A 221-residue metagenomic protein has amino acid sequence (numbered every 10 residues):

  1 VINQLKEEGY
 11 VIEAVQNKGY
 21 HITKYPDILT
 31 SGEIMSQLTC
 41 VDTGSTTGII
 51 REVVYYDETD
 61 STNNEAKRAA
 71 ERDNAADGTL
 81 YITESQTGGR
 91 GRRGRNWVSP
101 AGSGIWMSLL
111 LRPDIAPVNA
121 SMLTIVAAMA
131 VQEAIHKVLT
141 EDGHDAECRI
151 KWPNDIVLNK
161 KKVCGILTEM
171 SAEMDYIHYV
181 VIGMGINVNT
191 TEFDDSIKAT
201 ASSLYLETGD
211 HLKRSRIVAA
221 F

Functional and structural regions predicted by a protein language model:
V1-N3, E7-E8, A116-C148, L158-F221: Long, positively charged amphipathic alpha-helical accessory segments at protein N-termini or as interdomain linkers
I2-T140: N-terminal lobe of the biotin/lipoate ligase/transferase fold
